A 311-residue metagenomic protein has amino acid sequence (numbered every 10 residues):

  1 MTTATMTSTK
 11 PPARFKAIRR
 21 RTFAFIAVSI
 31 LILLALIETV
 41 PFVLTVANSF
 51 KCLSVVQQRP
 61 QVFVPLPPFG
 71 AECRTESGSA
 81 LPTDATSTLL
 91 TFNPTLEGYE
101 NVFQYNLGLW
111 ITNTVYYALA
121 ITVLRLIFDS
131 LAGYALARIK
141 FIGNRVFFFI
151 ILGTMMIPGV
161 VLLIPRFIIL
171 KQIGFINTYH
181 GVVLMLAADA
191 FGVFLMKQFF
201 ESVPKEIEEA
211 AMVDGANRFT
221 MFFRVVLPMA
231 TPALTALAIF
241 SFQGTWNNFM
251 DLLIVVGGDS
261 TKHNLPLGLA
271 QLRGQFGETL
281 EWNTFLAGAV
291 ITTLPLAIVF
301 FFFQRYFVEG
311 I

Functional and structural regions predicted by a protein language model:
M1-I18: Short, Lys/Arg-rich, polar N-terminal cytosolic tail immediately upstream of the first transmembrane signal-anchor
F15-I18, A24-I311: A structural signal for multi-pass alpha-helical bundles of membrane permease subunits that mediate small-molecule
